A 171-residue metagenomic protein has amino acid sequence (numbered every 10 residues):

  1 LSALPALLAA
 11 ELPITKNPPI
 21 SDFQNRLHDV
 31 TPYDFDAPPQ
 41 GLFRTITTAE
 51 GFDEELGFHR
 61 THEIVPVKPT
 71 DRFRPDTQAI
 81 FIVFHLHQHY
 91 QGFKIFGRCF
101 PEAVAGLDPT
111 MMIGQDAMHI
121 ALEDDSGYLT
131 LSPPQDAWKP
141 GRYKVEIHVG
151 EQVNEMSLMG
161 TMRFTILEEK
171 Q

Functional and structural regions predicted by a protein language model:
L1-A9: Sec-dependent N-terminal signal peptides
L8-R142, E146-E168: Contiguous segments within soluble domain cores/interaction surfaces
